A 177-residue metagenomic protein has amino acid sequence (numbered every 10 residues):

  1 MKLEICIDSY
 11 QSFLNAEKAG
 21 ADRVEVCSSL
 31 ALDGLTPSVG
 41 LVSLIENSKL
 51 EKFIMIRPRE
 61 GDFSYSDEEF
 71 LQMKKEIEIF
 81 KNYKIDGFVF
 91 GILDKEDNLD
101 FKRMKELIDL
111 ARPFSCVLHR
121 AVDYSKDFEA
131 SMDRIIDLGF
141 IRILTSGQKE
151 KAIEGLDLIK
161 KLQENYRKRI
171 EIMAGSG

Functional and structural regions predicted by a protein language model:
M1-L32: N-terminal entry module detector
M1-S9, I56-K74, C116-D127: Active-site mouth loops of central-metabolism enzymes
L3-I7, V24-V26, K52-I56, F88-F90 (+3 more regions): Hydrophobic faces of well-ordered beta-strands that scaffold small-molecule active sites in alpha/beta enzyme cores
Y10-L14, L30-F53, D67-L71, L93-R112 (+2 more regions): Active-site-adjacent beta->alpha loops and helix N-cap segments on the catalytic face of soluble alpha/beta enzymes
E17-V24, S48-K52, Y83-G87, L110-F114 (+2 more regions): Glycine-enriched alpha-helix->loop->beta-strand junction motifs that scaffold or abut catalytic
D22-L35, I79, Y83-K95, L138-I153: Glycine-rich phosphate-binding active-site loops on the catalytic face of alpha/beta enzymes
R120, R134-L138, T145-Q148, D157-R167 (+1 more regions): Acidic/histidine-rich catalytic cores of soluble enzymes
